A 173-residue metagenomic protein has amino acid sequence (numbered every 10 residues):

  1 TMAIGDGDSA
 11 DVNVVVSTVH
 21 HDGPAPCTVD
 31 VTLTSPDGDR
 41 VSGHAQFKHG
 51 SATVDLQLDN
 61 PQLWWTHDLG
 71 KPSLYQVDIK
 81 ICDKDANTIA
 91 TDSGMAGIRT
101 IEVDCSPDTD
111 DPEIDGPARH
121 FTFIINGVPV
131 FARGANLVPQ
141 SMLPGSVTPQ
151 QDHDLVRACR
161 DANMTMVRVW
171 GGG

Functional and structural regions predicted by a protein language model:
T1-G172: Secreted/periplasmic carbohydrate-active enzymes, especially glycoside hydrolases
